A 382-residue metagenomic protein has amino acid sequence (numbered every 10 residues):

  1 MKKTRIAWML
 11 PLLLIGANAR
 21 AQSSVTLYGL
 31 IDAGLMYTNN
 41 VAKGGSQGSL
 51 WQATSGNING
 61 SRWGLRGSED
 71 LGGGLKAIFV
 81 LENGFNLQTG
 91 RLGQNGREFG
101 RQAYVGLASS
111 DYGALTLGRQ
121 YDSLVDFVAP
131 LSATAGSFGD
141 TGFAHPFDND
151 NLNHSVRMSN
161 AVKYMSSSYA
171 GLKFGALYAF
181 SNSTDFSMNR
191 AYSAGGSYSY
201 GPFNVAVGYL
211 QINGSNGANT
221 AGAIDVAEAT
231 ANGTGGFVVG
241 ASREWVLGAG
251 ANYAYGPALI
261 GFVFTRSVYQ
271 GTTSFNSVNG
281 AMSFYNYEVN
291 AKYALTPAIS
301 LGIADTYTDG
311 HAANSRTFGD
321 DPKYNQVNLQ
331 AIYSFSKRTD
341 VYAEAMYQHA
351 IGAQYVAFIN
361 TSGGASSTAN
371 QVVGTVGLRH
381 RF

Functional and structural regions predicted by a protein language model:
M1-W8: Bacterial N-terminal signal peptides that target proteins for export
G16-N18: N-terminal signal peptide c-region/cleavage motif recognized by signal peptidases
S23-Y37, W51-S183, M188-Y192, G196-Q211 (+1 more regions): Outer membrane beta-barrel
T26-Y28, K76-I78, A114-T116, K173-G175 (+7 more regions): Residue-level detector of the transmembrane beta-barrel scaffold of outer-membrane proteins
L35-K43, F85-R91, S123-F127, N182-T184 (+5 more regions): Gram-negative outer-membrane beta-barrel proteins
G48-W51, R91, N149, S181 (+4 more regions): Extracellular loop and loop/strand-boundary signature of outer-membrane beta-barrel proteins
G195-N328, Y333, Y347: Detector for outer-membrane/organellar transmembrane beta-barrel domains, recognizing the amphipathic beta-strand
F335, T368-F382: Outer-membrane beta-barrel "beta-signal"
